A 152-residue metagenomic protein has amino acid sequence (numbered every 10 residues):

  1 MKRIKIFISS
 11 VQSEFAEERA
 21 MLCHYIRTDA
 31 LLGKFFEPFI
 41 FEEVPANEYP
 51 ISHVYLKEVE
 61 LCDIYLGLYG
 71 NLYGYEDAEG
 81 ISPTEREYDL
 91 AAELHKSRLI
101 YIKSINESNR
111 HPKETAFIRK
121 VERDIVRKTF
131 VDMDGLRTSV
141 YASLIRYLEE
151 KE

Functional and structural regions predicted by a protein language model:
M1-L68, L94: Conserved N-terminal substructure of TIR/SEFIR domains
S13, P45, L72, I105-S108 (+1 more regions): Solvent-exposed loop/turn segments at secondary-structure junctions within structured extracellular/periplasmic domains
E17, Y75-D77, N109: Extracytoplasmic/secreted cell-surface and envelope-processing proteins
M21-Y25, V54, E58-L61, P83 (+4 more regions): Alpha-helical scaffold elements adjacent to nucleotide-binding pockets in ATP/GTP-utilizing enzyme cores
V44-N47, N71-L94: Conserved TIR/SEFIR loop-to-helix hotspot centered on a Trp-containing motif with a nearby acidic residue
L68, Y101-K103, F130: Generic beta-sheet signal
E93-K103: A short helix->loop->beta-strand "cap" motif at the edges of active sites that frequently abuts
S108-E152: C-terminal interaction surface of TIR/SEFIR-family domains
